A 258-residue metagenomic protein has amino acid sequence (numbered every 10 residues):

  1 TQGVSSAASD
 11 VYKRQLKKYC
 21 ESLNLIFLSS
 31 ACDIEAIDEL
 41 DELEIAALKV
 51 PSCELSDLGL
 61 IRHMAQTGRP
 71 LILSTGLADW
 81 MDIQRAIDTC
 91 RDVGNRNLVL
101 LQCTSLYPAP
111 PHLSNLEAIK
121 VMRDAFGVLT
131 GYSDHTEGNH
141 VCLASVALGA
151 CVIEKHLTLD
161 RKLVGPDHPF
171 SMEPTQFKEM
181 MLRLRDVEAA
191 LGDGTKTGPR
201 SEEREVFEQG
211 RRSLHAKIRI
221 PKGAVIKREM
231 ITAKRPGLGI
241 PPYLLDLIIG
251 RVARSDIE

Functional and structural regions predicted by a protein language model:
T1-A8, Y12: Single conserved hydrophobic/aromatic residue that forms the stacking wall/gate of nucleotide- or nucleobase-binding
R14, K18, D38, R62 (+2 more regions): Alpha-helical segments flanking ligand/cofactor-binding loops in enzyme cores
K18-N24, D41-A47, A65-I72, M122-L129: Short, surface-exposed connector motifs at secondary-structure boundaries
I26-D33, A46-D57, P70-A78, L101-Q102 (+1 more regions): Catalytic beta/alpha-barrel core
I34-A46, L55-T67, R85-V99: Alpha/beta enzyme core
L40, S74, L100, G149 (+1 more regions): Conserved, mostly hydrophobic/aromatic
W80-G194: Catalytic alpha/beta core domains of metabolic enzymes, predominantly
A189-E258: Conserved SET/PR domain catalytic loop and adjacent active-site segment of histone-lysine N-methyltransferases
